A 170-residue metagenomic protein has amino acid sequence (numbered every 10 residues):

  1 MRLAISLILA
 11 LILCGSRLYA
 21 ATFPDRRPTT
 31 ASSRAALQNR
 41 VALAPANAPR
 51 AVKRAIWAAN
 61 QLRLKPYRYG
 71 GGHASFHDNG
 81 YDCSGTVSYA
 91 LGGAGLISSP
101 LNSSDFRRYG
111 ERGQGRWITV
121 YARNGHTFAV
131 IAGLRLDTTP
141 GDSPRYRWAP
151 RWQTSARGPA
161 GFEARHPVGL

Functional and structural regions predicted by a protein language model:
R2-R68, D142-L170: Intrinsically disordered, low-complexity, Pro/Ser/Thr/Asn/Gly/Ala-rich spacer/linker segments adjacent to signal
G15, Q61, S88-Y89, V130: Generic detector of well-ordered secondary structure
Q38-V41, G70-S75, S104-Y109: Short linear capping/connector segments at secondary-structure termini
P45, K53-I56, S88, A94-L170: ...with weaker cross-activation on analogous glycine-rich loops/strands in unrelated enzymes
R63-G80: Active-site nucleophile-His-acid catalytic modules used for acyl/amide transfer and hydrolysis across diverse enzymes
S75-A94: Active-site nucleophilic cysteine motif
